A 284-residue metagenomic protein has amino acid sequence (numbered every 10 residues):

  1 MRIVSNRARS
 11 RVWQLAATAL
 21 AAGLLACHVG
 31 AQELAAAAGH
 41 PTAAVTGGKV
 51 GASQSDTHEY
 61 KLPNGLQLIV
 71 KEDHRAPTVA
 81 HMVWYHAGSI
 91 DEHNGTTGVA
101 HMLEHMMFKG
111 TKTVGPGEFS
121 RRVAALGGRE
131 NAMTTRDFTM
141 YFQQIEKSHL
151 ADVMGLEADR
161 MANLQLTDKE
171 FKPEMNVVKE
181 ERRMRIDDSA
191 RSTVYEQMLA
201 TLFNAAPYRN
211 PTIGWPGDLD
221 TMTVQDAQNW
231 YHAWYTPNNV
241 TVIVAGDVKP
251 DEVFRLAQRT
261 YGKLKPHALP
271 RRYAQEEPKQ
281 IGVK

Functional and structural regions predicted by a protein language model:
M1-R11: N-terminal secretory signal peptides that target proteins for export/translocation
V4, G30-S89, T113-H149, R185-N239 (+1 more regions): Non-catalytic beta-strand/loop surface segments
L15-H28: Bacterial N-terminal signal peptides
G88-T96: Short pre-active-site segment immediately N-terminal to the catalytic Zn-binding motif
T97-T111: Active-site SXXK
G110-T113, Q144-M175: M16/insulysin-pitrilysin zinc metalloprotease superfamily fold
K169-N176, R183, S189-Q197, M222 (+3 more regions): Non-catalytic accessory/assembly modules
M175, D226-T260: Non-catalytic, conformational "gating/processing" segments within enzyme and secreted inhibitor domains
